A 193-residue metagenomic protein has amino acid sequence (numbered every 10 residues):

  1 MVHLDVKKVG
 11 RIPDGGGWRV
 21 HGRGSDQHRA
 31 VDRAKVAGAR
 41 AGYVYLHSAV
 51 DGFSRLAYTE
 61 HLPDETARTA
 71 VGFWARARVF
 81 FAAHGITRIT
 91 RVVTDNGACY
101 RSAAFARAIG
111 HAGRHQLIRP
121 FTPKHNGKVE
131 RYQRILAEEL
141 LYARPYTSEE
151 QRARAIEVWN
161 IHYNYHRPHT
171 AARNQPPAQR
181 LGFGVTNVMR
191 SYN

Functional and structural regions predicted by a protein language model:
M1-R23, A98, A106-R107, T122-H125 (+1 more regions): Basic, flexible linker segments flanking DNA-binding modules in nucleic acid-interacting mobile-element proteins
L4-A57: An active-site-proximal beta-strand-loop segment
D5, R55, V92-D95, N126 (+1 more regions): Short, conserved catalytic/metal-binding motifs centered on acidic residues
H28-R29, A34-V36, G42-L46, E60-G85: Active-site beta-loop-alpha junctions of metal-dependent nucleic acid enzymes, especially the RNase H-like/DDE
L56-E60, Q116-I118, Y142: Short small-residue beta-strand/loop micro-motif enriched in glycine and branched aliphatics
E65, H84-S102, R119-F121, R173-Q179: Acidic/histidine-rich, metal-coordinating catalytic segments
R88-N96, G110-K128, R144-T147: RNase H-like polynucleotidyl transferase catalytic core
R134-N193: C-terminal domain-tail junction helix/linker
